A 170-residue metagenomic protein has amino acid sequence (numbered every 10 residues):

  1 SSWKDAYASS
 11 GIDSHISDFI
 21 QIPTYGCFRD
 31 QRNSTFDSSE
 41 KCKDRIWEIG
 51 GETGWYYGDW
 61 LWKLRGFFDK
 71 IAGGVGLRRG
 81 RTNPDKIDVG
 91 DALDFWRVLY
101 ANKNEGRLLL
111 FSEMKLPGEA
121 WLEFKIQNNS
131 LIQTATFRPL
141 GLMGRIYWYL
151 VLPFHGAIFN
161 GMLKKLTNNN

Functional and structural regions predicted by a protein language model:
S1-S2, A6: Active-site-lining helix/loop region of Rossmann-like oxidoreductase modules
Y7-G76: Hydrophobic ligand-binding cavity/cleft-lining segments
F36-S38, Q127-S130: Short glycine/proline-enriched coil/turn segments at helix->beta-strand junctions
K41-I46, V98, Q133, L166: Hydrophobic pocket/interface hotspot
A72-P84, G156-K165: Low-complexity, charge- and small-residue-enriched intrinsically disordered regions
G80-N128, T136-L140: Hydrophobic-ligand binding "helix-grip"
P139-N170: A conserved amphipathic terminal alpha-helix motif
